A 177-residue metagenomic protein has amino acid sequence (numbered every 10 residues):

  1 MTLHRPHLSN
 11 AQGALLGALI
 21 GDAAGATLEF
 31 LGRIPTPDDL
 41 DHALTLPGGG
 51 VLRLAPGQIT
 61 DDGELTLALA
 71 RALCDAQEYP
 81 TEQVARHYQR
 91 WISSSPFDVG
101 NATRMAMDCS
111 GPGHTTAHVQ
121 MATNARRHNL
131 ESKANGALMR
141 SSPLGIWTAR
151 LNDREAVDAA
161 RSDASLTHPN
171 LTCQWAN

Functional and structural regions predicted by a protein language model:
M1-N177: Structured, active/binding-site neighborhoods that engage oxygen-rich ligands
